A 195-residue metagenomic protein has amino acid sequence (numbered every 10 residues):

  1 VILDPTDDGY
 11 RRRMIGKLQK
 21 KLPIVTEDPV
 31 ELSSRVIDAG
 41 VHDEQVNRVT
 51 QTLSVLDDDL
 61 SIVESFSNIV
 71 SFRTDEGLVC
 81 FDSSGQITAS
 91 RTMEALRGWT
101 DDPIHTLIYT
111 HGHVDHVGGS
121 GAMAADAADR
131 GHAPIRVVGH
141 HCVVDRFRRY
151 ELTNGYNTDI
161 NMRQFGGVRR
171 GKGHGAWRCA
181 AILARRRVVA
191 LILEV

Functional and structural regions predicted by a protein language model:
I2-G40: N-terminal non-globular leader segments, chiefly Sec-dependent signal peptides
H42-V55, L183-L193: Short acidic, Pro/Gly- and aromatic-enriched capping/linker segments at domain boundaries
V46, I87-V138: Active-site metal-binding motif and surrounding structural segment of the metallo-beta-lactamase
V46-D101: Conserved beta-strand hairpin/beta-sheet module of binuclear metal-dependent hydrolase folds, prominently
S61, V138, E194: General small-molecule cofactor/ligand-binding pocket signal
S67-I69, G85-I87, G112-H116, V143-D145: Solvent-exposed loop/turn segments at secondary-structure junctions within structured extracellular/periplasmic domains
D75, G119-S120, F147-L152: Short, solvent-exposed loop/turn and secondary-structure capping segments
D145-V195: Metallo-beta-lactamase
